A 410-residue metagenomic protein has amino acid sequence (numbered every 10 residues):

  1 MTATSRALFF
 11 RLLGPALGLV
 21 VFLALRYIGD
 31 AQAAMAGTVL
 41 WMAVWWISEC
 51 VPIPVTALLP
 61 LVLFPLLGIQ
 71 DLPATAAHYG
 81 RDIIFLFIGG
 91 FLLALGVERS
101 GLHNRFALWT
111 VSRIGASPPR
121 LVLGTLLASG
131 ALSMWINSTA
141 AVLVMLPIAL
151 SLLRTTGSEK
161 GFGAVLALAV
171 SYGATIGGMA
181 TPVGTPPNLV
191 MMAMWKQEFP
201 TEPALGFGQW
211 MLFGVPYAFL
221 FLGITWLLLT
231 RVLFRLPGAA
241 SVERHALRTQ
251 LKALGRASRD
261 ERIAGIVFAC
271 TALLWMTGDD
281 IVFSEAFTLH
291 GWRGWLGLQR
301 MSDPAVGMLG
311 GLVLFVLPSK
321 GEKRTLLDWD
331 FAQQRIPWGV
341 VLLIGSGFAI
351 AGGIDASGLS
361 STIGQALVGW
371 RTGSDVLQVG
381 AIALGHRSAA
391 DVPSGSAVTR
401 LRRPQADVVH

Functional and structural regions predicted by a protein language model:
T2-R26, L93, R99-L102, S158-M191 (+2 more regions): Juxtamembrane and boundary regions of transmembrane helices in multi-pass small-molecule transporters and channels
T4-A7, Y27-A33, W45-W46, P73-D82 (+5 more regions): Interfacial loop-to-helix junctions that mark the boundaries of transmembrane helices in multi-pass membrane
L13-V21, G37-V44, L59, L63 (+11 more regions): Lipid-exposed faces of alpha-helical membrane segments in multi-pass integral membrane proteins
A24-Q32, L67-P73, T201, M276-A286 (+3 more regions): Transmembrane helix-loop junctions in multi-pass membrane proteins
Y27-A36, W41-L58, T75, L227 (+3 more regions): Flexible hinge motifs at transmembrane-helix junctions and intramembrane kinks/re-entrant loops in multi-pass membrane
W41, V55-K160, Q333-R335, G339-H410: Membrane-embedded alpha-helical segments and adjacent helix-loop junctions characteristic of multi-pass solute
D82-L92, M134-S138, A174, W210-L227 (+1 more regions): Alpha-helical transmembrane segments
A193-P200, V282-G297, T362-V368: Membrane-interfacial helical/loop segments at transmembrane boundaries in membrane proteins
